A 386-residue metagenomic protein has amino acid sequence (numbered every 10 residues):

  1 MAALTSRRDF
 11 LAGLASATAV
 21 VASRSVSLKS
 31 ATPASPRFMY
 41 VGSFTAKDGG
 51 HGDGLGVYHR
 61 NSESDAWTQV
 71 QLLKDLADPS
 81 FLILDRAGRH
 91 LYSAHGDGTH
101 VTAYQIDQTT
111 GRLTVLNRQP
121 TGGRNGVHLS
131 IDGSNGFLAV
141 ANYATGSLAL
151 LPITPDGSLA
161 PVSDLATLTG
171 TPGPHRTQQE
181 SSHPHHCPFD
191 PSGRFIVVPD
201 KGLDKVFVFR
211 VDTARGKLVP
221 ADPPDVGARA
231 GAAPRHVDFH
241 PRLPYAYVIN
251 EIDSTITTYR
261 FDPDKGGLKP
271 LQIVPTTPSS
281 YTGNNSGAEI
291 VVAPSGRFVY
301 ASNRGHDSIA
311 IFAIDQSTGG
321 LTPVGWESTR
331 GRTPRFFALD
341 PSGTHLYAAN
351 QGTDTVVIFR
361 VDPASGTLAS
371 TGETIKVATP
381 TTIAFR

Functional and structural regions predicted by a protein language model:
A2-T18: N-terminal secretory signal peptides and thylakoid transit peptides that target proteins across membranes
A22-G42: C-terminal segment of N-terminal export signals and the immediately downstream linker at the start of the mature
F44-A46, G96, Y143, I153 (+7 more regions): Short loop/turn segments immediately following the C-termini of beta-strands
H51, L76-A87, G122-S134, T169-S192 (+4 more regions): Beta-rich, blade/repeat-based domains predominating in secreted/periplasmic proteins but also intracellular
H59-S64, Q105-G111, P152-L159, R210-K217 (+3 more regions): Short loop/turn segments immediately following beta-strands, especially the blade-tip and inter-blade linker loops
T68-L73, V115-Q119, P172-T177, D222-G227 (+4 more regions): A short beta-strand motif characteristic of beta-propeller blades
Q69-I131: Blade-loop segments of beta-propeller domains
